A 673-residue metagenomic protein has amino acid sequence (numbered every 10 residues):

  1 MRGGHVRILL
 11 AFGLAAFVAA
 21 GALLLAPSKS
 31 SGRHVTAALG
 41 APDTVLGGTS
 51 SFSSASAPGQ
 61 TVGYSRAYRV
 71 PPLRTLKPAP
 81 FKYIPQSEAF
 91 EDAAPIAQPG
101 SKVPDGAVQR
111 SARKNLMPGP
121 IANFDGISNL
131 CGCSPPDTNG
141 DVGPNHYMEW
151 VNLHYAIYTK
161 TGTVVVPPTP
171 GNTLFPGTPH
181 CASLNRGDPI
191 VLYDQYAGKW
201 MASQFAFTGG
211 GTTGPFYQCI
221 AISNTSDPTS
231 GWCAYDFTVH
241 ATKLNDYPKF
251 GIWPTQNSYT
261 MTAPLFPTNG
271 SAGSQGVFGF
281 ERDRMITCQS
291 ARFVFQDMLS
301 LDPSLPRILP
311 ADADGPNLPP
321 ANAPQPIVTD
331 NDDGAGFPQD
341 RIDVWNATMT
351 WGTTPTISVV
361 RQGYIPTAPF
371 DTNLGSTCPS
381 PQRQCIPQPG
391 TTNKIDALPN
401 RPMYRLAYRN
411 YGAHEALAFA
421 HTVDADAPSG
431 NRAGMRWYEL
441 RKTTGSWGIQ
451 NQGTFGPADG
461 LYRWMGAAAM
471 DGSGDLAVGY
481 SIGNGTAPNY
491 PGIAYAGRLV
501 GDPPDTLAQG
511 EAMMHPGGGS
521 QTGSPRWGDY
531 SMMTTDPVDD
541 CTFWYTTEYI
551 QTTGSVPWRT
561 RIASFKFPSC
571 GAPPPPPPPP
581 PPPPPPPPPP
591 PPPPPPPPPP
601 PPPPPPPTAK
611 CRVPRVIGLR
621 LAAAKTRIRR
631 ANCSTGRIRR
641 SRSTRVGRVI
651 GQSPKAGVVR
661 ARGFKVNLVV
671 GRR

Functional and structural regions predicted by a protein language model:
M1-V35: Sec-dependent, cleavable N-terminal signal peptides
H5-I8, G132, V646: Residues at the start of alpha-helices and the adjacent loop-to-helix junctions
F17, P387-G390, I395, T608 (+2 more regions): Short, functionally important structural connectors and interaction interfaces within domains
V18, T242, T644: A short acidic, often aromatic-flanked loop/helix-cap motif at beta-alpha or helix-coil junctions that lines enzyme
K29-P573: C-terminal PAP-associated
P574-R673: Ligand-recognition elements built from short beta-strands and adjacent flexible loops
